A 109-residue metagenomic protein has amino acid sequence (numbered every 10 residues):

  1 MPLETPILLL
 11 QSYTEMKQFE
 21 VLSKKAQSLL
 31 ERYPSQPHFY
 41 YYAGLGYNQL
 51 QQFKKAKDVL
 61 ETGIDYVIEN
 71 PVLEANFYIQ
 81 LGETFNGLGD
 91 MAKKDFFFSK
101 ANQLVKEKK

Functional and structural regions predicted by a protein language model:
E4, P37-H38, V72, N76: Start-of-helix register in tetratricopeptide repeats
